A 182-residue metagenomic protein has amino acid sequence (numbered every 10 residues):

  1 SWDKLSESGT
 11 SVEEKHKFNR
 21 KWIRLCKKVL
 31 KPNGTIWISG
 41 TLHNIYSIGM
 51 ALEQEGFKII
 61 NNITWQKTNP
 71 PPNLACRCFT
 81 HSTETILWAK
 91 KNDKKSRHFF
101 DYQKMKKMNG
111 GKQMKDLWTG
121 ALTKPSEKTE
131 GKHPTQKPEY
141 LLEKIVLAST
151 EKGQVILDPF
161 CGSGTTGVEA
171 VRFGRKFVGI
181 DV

Functional and structural regions predicted by a protein language model:
S1-I180: Core catalytic lobe of class I
